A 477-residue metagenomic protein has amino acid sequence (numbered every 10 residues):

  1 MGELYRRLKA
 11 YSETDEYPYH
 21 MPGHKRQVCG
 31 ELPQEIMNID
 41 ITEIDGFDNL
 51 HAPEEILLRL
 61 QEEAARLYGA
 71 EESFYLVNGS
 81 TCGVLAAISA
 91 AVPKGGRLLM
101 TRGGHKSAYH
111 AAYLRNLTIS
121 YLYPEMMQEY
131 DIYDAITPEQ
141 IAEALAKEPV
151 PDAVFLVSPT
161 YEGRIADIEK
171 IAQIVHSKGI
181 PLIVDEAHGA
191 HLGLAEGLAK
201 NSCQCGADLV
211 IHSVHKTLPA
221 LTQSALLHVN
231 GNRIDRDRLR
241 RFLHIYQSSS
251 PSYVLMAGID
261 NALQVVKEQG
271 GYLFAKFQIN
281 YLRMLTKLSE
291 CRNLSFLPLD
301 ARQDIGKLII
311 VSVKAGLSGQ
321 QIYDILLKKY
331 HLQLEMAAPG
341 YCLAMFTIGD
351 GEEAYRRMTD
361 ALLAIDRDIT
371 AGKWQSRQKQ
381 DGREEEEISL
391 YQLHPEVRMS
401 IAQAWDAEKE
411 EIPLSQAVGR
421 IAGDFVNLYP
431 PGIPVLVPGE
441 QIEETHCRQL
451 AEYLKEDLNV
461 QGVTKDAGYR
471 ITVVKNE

Functional and structural regions predicted by a protein language model:
M1-I36, N427, P431, V463-T464 (+1 more regions): N-terminal glycine-rich, Lys/His-bearing helix-loop that initiates the first secondary-structure elements of many
L4-Y11, E31-P33, A70, S80-L297: Conserved PLP-enzyme active-site core in the AAT-like
M37-G79: Conserved N-terminal alpha-helix of the aminotransferase class I/II PLP-enzyme fold
F47, F74-L76, V154-V157, I309 (+1 more regions): Short glycine-rich or small-residue beta-strand-to-loop segments that form or flank ligand, phosphate, metal/Fe-S
Y75, Y121-Y123, H212, M336 (+1 more regions): Structural signal for conserved beta-strand scaffold positions within catalytic alpha/beta enzyme cores
N116, Y121, K455-D466: Short, compositionally biased
T286-Q441, R448-G462: Conserved C-terminal alpha-helix-loop-beta "cap" of PLP-dependent enzymes that closes/shapes the active-site mouth
